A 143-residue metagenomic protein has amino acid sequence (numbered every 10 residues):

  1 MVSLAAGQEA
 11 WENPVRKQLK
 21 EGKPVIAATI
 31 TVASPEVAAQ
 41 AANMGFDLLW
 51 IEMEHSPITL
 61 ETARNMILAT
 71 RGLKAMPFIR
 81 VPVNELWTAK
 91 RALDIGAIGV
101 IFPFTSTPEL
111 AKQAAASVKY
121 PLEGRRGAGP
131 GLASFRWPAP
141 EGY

Functional and structural regions predicted by a protein language model:
V2-Y143: Expand to "…catalyze enediolate/carbanion chemistry for C-C bond making/breaking, isomerization, decarboxylation
